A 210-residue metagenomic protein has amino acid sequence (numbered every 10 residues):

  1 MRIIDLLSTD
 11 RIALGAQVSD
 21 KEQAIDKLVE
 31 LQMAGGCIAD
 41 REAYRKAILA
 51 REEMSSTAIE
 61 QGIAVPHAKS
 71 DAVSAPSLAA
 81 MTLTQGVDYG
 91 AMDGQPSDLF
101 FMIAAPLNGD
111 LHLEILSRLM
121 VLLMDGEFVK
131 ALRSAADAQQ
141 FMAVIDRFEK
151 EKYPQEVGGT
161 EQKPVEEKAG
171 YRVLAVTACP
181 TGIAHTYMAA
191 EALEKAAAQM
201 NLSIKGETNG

Functional and structural regions predicted by a protein language model:
M1-T208: Cytosolic covalent-transfer regions centered on His/Cys nucleophiles that carry phosphoryl or persulfide groups
